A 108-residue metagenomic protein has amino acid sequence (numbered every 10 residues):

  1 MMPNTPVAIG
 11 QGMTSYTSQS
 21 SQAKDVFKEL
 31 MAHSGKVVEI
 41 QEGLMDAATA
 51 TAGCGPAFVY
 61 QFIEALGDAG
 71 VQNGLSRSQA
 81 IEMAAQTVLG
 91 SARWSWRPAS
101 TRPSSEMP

Functional and structural regions predicted by a protein language model:
M1-Y16: Rossmann-like NAD(P)(H) cofactor-binding subdomain of soluble oxidoreductases
N4-V7, A52, Q86-L89: Glycine-rich beta-alpha junction loops
P6, Q19-S21, G53-P56: Short coil/turn segments
A8-Q11, G43-L44, G53: Short gly/pro-enriched beta-turn/loop segments at secondary-structure junctions
M13-A48, V59-R97: Internal alpha-helical scaffold of NAD(P)-dependent oxidoreductase catalytic cores
A48-A57, E106: A short glycine-threonine-serine/GTX helix/turn-capping micro-motif
R93-P108: C-terminal active-site/capping subdomain that shapes the small-molecule cofactor and substrate pocket of enzyme
